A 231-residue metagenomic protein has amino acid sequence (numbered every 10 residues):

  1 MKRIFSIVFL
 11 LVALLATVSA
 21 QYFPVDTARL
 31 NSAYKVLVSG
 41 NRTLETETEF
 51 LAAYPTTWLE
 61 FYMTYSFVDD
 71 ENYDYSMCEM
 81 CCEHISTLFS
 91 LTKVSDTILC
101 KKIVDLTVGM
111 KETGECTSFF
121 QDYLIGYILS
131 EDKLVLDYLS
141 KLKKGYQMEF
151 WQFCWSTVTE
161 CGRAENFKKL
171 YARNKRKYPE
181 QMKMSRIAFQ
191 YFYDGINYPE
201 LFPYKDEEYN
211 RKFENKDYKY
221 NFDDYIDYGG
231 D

Functional and structural regions predicted by a protein language model:
I4-L15: Sec-dependent N-terminal signal peptides
A16-A20: Sec/Tat signal peptide C-region and signal peptidase I cleavage site
Q21-D231: Non-catalytic all-alpha helical scaffold/repeat segments
